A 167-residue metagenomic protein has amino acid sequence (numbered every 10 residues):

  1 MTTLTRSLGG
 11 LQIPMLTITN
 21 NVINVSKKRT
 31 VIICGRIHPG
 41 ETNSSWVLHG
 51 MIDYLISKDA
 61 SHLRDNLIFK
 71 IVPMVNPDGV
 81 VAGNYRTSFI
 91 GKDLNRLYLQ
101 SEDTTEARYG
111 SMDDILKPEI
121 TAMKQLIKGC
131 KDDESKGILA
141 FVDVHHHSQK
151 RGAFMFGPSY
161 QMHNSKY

Functional and structural regions predicted by a protein language model:
T3-Y167: Active-site/substrate-binding loop(s) of hydrolase catalytic cores
